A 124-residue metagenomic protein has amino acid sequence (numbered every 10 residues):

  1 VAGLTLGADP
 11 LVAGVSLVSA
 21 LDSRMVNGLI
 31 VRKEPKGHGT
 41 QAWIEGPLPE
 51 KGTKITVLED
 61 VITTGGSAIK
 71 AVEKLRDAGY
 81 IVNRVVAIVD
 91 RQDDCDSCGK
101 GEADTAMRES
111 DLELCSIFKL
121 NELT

Functional and structural regions predicted by a protein language model:
V1-A2, I30, L114-I117: General beta-strand structural signal in soluble alpha/beta enzymes
V1-G7, V86: Short glycine-rich phosphate-binding loop at a beta-alpha junction
A2-L4, T53-D60: A short, small-residue-rich loop immediately preceding and capping a beta-strand
L6-V12, G79: Conserved long hydrophobic alpha-helices within structured protein cores
G7, R32-K36, V89-Q92: Acidic, glycine-rich active-site loops and adjacent beta-strand->loop/helix elements that engage anionic groups
L11-T56, G66-K70: Short, glycine/charge-rich flexible loops or terminal/linker lids adjacent to PRPP-binding catalytic cores
E73-T124: PRPP-dependent phosphoribosyltransferase catalytic core
